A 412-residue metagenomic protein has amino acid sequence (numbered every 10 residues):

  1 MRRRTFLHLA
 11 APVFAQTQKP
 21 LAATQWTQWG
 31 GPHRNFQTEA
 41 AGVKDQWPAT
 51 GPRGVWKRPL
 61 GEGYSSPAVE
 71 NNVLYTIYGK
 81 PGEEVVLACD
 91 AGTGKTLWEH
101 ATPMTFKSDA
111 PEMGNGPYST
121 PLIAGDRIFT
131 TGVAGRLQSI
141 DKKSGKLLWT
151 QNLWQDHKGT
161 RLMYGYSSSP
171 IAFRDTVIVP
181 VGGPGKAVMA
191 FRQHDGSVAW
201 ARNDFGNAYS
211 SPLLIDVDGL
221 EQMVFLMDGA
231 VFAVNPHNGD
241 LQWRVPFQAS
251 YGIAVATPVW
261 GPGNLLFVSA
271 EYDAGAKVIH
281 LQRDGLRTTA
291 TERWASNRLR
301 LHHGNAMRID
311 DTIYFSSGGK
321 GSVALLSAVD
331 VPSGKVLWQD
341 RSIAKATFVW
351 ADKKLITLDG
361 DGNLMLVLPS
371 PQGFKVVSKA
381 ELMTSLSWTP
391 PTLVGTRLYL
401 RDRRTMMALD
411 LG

Functional and structural regions predicted by a protein language model:
M1-P12: N-terminal secretory signal peptides and thylakoid transit peptides that target proteins across membranes
L9, Q16-G412: Noncatalytic, solvent-exposed loop/strand surfaces of beta-propeller-type extracellular/periplasmic domains
